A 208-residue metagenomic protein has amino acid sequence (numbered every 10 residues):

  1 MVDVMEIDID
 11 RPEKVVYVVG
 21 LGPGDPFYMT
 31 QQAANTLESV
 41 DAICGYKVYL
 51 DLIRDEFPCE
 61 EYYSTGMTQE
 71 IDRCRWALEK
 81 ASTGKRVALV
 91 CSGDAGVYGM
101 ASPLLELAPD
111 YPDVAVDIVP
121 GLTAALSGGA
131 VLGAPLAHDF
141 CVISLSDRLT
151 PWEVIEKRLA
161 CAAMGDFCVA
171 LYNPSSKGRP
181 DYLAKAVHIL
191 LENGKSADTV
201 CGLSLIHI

Functional and structural regions predicted by a protein language model:
M1-V116, L122, S127: Class I S-adenosyl-L-methionine
V4-I9, L78, A130-L132, E156-A160 (+1 more regions): A generic local secondary-structure boundary/capping motif
V18-G20, L89-S92, I143-S146, A170-Y172 (+1 more regions): Short beta-strand segments
F27, I71, Y98, L149-W152 (+1 more regions): Loop/helix-junction capping segments adjacent to catalytic residues or to phosphate/diphosphate-binding pockets
V40-I43, E56, K80-G84, L107 (+4 more regions): Change "in soluble alpha/beta enzymes" to "in soluble alpha/beta proteins
V97-G165: Class I SAM-dependent methyltransferase SAM-binding "motif I" and its flanking Rossmann-like core
I155-T199: Conserved anion/nucleotide-ligand pocket segment
I206-I208: Conserved small/polar residues in nucleotide/adenosyl-binding loops
